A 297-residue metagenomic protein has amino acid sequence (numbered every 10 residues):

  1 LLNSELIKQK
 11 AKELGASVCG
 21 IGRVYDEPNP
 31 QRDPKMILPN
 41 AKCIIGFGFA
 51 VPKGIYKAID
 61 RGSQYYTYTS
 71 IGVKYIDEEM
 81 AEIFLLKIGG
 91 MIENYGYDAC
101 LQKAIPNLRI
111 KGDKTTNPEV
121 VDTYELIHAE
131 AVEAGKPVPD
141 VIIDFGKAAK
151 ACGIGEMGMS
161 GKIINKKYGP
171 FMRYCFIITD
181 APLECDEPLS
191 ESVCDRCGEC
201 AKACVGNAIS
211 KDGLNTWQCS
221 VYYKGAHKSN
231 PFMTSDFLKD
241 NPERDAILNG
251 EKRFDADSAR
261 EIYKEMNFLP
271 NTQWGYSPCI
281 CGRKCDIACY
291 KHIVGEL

Functional and structural regions predicted by a protein language model:
L1-L86: Non-catalytic, usually N-terminal nucleic-acid engagement modules in DNA/RNA processing proteins
E27, K74-L297: Catalytic cores of enzyme domains
